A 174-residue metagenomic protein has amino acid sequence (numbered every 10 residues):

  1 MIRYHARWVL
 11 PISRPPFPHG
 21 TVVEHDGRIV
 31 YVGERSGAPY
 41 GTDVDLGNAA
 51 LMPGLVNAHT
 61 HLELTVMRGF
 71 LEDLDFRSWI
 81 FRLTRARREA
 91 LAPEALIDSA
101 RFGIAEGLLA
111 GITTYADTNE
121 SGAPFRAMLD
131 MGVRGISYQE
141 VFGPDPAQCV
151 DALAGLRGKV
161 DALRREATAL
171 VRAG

Functional and structural regions predicted by a protein language model:
M1-A38: N-terminal metal-binding scaffold of metallo-dependent hydrolase/deaminase domains
I2-H5, G37-W79, R101, A105-L109: Replace "His-x-His-based motif
G33-G41, R126-D130: Short loop/helix-cap segments at secondary-structure boundaries that form the rim of catalytic
V44, A116-D117, S137: General beta-strand structural signal in soluble alpha/beta enzymes
V66-D98, I136-D145, L153, R157: Active-site gating loops and adjacent loop-to-helix segments of metal-dependent hydrolytic enzymes
E94-E106, N119-P124, D151-L156: Short, acidic/polar
I112-T114: Short acidic/polar active-site loop segments enriched in Thr and Asp
P124-G174: Metal-coordinating catalytic core of metallo-dependent amide/deamination hydrolases
